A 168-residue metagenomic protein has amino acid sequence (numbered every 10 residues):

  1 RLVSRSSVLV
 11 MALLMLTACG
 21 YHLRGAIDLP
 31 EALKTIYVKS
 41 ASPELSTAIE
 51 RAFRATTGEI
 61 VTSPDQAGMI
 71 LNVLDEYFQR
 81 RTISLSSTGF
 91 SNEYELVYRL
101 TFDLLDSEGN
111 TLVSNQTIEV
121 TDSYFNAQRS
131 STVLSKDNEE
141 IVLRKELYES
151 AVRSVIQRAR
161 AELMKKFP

Functional and structural regions predicted by a protein language model:
R1-V8: Bacterial N-terminal signal peptides that target proteins for export
M15-A18: C-terminal motif of bacterial Sec signal peptides marking the signal peptidase cleavage site
G20-H22: Bacterial signal peptide processing site
A26-A32: Membrane-proximal juxtamembrane linkers immediately C-terminal to transmembrane helices
A32-Y77: N-terminal segment of the mature soluble domain
F53-T57, L104-E108, S154-L163: Sec/Tat-exported extracytoplasmic proteins
N72-T117, T121-I141: Surface-exposed short loop/turn segments
S130-P168: C-terminal/domain-edge helix-coil "capping" segments
